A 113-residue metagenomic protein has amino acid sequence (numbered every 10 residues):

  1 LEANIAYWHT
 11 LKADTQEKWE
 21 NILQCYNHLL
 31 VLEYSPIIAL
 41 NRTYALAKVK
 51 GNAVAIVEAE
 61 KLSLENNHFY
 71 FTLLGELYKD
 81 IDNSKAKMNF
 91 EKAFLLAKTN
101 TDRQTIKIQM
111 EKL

Functional and structural regions predicted by a protein language model:
L1-E20, Q24: Amphipathic helix-loop-helix modules that constitute alpha-helical solenoid scaffolds
E2-W8, N41, A45, F71-L73 (+1 more regions): "A position-specific structural signal for the A-helix of alpha-solenoid helical repeats
H9-A13, L46-A47, Y78, A97: Residue at a conserved register position within TPR or TPR-like alpha-solenoid repeats
K18, G51, D82-N83: Residues in the short coil linking paired helices within alpha-helical repeat scaffolds
E33, L62-N66, A97-K98, Q104: Alpha-helical junction/boundary sensor with strong preference for TPR arrays
E33-I38, E65-F71, A86: Generic helix N-cap/helix-start motif at coil->alpha-helix transitions
